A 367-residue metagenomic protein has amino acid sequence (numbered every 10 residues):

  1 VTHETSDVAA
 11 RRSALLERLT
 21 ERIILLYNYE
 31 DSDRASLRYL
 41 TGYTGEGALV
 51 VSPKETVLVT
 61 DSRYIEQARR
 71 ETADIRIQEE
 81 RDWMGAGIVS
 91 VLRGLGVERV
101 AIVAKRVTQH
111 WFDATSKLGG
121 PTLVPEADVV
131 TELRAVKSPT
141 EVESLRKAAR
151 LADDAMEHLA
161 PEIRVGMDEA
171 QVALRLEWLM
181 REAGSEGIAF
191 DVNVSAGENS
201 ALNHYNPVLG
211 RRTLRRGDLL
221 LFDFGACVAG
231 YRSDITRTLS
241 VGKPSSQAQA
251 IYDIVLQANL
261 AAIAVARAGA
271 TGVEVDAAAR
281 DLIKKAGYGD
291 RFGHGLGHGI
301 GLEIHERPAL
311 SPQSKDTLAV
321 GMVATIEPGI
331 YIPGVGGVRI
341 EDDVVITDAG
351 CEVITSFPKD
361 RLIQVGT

Functional and structural regions predicted by a protein language model:
V1-T367: Active-site neighborhoods and metal-handling regions in enzymes and metal-associated proteins
